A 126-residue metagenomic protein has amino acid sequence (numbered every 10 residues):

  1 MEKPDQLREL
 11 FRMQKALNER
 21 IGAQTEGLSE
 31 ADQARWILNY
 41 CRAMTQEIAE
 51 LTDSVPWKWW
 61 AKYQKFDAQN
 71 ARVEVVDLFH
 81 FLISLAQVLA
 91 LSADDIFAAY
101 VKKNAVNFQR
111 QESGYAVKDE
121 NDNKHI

Functional and structural regions predicted by a protein language model:
M1-I126: Flexible "arm" and connector segments at domain edges
